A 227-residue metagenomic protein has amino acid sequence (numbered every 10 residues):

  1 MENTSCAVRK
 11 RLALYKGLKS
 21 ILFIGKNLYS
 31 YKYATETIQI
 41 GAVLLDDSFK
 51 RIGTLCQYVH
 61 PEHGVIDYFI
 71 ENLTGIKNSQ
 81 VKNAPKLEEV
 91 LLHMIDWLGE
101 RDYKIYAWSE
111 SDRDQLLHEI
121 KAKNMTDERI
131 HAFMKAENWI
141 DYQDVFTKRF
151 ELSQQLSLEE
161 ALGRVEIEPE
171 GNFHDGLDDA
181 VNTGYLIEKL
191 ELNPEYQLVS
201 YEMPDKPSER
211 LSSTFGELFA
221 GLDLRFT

Functional and structural regions predicted by a protein language model:
T4-C6, R11-K121: Conserved non-catalytic scaffold segment of RNase H-like nuclease domains
Y58, V65-D67, E71-T74, N78-V81 (+1 more regions): Active-site-proximal helix-loop-helix substrate-binding element of RNase H-like nuclease domains
D102-A107, T126-I130, P169-H174: Short helix-to-loop capping/linker segments positioned immediately adjacent to catalytic or ligand/cofactor-binding
S111-E137: Substrate-recognition/cap helix-loop segment adjacent to the acidic, metal-dependent catalytic center of Asp-based
E119-K123, R164, K189-N193: Active-site catalytic microenvironments for nucleophilic, acid-base chemistry
A136-V145: A contiguous pocket-lining binding segment that forms or flanks enzyme active sites
G176-L186: Alpha-helical transmembrane segments that form the membrane-embedded catalytic/substrate-binding core of multi-pass
Y185-T227: Acidic two-metal-ion nuclease catalytic site recognized across multiple nuclease folds, prominently DnaQ/RNase D-T
